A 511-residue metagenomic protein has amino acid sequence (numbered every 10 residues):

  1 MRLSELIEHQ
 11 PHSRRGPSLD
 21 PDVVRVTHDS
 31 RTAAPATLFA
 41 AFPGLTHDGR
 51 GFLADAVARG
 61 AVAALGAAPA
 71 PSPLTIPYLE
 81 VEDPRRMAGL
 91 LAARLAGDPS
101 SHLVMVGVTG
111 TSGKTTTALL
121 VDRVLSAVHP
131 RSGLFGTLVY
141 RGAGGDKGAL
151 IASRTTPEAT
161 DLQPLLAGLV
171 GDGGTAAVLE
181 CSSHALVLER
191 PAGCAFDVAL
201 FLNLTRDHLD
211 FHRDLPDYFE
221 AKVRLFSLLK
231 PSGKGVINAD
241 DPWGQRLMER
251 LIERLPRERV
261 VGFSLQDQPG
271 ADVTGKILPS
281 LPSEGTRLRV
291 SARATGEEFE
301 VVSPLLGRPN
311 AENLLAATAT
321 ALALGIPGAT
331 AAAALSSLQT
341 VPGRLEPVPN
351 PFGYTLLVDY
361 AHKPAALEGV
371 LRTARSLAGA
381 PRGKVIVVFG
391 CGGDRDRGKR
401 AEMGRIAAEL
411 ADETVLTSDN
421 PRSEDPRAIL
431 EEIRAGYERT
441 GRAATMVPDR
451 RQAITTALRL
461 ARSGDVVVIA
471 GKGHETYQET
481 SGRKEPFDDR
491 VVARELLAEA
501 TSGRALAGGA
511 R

Functional and structural regions predicted by a protein language model:
M1-L90, R94, P242, K276-P279 (+6 more regions): N-terminal leader/targeting and accessory segments in enzymes
E5-E8, A64-A68, S72-L74, T355 (+2 more regions): C-terminal helical cap/extension that packs against the catalytic core of soluble nucleotide-cofactor enzymes
G44-H47, T340-G343, A365, T373-T440 (+2 more regions): Active-site beta-alpha connecting loops in nucleotide-dependent enzymes
G44-T46, A70, S183-A185, R206-D207 (+5 more regions): Short glycine-rich anion-binding loops that position phosphate/pyrophosphate groups of nucleotides and phosphorylated
G66, P71-T75, G171-D172, V178 (+5 more regions): Acidic, Mg2+-coordinating active-site environments of NTP-dependent enzymes
M87-A239, W243-R257, L315, S502-R504: Phosphate-binding loop of NTP-binding sites
G233, G383, D465: Glycine-centered, small-residue-biased loops immediately flanking beta-strands in adenine/cofactor-binding cores
V466-E499: Glycine/aspartate-rich loop-and-adjacent alpha/beta segment that forms the canonical ThDP
